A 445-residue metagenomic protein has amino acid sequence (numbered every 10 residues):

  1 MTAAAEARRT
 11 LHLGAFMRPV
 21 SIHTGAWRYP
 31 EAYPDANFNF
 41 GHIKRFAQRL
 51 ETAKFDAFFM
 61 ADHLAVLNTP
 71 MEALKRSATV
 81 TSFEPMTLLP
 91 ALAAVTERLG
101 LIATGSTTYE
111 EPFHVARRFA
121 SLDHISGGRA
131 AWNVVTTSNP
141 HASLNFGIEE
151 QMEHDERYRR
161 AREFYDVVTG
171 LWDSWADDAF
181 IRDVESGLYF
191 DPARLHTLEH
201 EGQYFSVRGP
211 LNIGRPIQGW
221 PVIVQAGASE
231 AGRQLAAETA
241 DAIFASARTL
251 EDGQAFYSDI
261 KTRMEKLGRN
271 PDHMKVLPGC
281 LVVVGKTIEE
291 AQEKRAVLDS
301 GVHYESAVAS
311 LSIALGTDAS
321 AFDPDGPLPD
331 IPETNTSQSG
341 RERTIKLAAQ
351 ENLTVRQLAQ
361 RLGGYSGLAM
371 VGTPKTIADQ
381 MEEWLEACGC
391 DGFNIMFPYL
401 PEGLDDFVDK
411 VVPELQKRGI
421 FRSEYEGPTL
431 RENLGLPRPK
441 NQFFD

Functional and structural regions predicted by a protein language model:
T2-I22, D155-Q218, E251-S258, T262-E383 (+1 more regions): An alpha-helical appendage that flanks or caps ligand/catalytic pockets
T2-V95, Q218-P221, K346, N441-D445: N-terminal beta1-alpha1-beta2 module of alpha/beta enzyme domains
A4, G14-M17, Y29-G41, Q48 (+2 more regions): Hydrophobic, small-residue-rich alpha-helical packing segments that form membrane-like cores
L11-A15, F58-M60, L99-G105, A130-V134 (+4 more regions): Hydrophobic faces of well-ordered beta-strands that scaffold small-molecule active sites in alpha/beta enzyme cores
L13, L50, K54, L92 (+8 more regions): Conserved, mostly hydrophobic/aromatic
N37-R49, Q225-L235, T373-E386: Short, acidic/polar
A73-L101, K266-L267, F407-S423: Alpha-helix-loop-beta-strand connector modules within alpha/beta enzyme cores
M381-E426: C-terminal structured "cap/appendage" subdomains that terminate the fold
